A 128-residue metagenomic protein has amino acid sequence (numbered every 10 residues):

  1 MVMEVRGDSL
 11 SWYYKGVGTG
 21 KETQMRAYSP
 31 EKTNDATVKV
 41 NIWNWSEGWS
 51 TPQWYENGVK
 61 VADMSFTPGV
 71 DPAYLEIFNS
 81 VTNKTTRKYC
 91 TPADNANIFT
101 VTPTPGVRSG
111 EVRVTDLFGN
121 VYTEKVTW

Functional and structural regions predicted by a protein language model:
M1-S46, S50-N57, I98-W128: Binuclear metal-dependent phosphoesterase catalytic core
S50-I77: Extended low-complexity, serine/threonine- and proline-enriched intrinsically disordered segments
V70-T102: Aromatic sugar-binding surface patches on proteins that engage polysaccharides or sugar-phosphate polymers
